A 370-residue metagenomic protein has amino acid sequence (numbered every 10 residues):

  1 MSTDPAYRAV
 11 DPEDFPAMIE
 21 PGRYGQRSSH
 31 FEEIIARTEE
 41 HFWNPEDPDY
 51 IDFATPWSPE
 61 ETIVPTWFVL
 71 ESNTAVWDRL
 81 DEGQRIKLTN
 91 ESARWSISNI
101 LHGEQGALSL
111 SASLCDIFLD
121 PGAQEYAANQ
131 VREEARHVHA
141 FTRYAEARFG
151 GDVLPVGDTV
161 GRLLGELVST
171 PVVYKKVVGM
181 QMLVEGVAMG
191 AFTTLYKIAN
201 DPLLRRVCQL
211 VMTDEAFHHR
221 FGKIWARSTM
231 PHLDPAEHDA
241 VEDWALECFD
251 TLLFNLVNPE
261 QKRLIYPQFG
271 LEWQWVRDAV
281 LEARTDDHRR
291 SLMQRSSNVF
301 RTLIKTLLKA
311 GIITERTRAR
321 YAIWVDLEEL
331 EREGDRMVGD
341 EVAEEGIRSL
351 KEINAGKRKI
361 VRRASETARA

Functional and structural regions predicted by a protein language model:
M1-S111, D116-Q124, A147-T159, P171 (+3 more regions): Terminal targeting/low-complexity segments that flank the catalytic cores of oxidoreductases
R79, L164-V168, H219: Hydrophobic transmembrane helical bundles of multi-pass organellar membrane proteins
E91-I97, L119-R136, V173, V177 (+2 more regions): Alpha-helical scaffold segments that form or flank carboxylate-/histidine-based iron centers
I100-L108, Q130-A145, Q181-M189, V211-A226: Alpha-helical transition-metal enzyme core signature, strongest for iron centers
S113-L114, Y144-A147, L195, W225-S228: Generic, well-ordered alpha-helical scaffold segments in large soluble proteins
F118, L167, I198-A199: Short coil turns that connect the paired helices of HEAT/ARM alpha-solenoid repeats
F141-L195: Active-site-adjacent scaffolding segments
A191-N255: Aromatic-anchored, glycine/proline-accented short structural segments that stabilize local strand-turns or short
